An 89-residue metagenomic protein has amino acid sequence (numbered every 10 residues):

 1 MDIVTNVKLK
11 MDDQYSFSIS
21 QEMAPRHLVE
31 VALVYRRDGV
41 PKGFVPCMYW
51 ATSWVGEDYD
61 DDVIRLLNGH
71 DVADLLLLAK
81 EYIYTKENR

Functional and structural regions predicted by a protein language model:
D2-R37: Amphipathic, interaction-prone secondary-structure segments
V34-R89: Mixed-charge, Lys/Arg-enriched low-complexity segments
